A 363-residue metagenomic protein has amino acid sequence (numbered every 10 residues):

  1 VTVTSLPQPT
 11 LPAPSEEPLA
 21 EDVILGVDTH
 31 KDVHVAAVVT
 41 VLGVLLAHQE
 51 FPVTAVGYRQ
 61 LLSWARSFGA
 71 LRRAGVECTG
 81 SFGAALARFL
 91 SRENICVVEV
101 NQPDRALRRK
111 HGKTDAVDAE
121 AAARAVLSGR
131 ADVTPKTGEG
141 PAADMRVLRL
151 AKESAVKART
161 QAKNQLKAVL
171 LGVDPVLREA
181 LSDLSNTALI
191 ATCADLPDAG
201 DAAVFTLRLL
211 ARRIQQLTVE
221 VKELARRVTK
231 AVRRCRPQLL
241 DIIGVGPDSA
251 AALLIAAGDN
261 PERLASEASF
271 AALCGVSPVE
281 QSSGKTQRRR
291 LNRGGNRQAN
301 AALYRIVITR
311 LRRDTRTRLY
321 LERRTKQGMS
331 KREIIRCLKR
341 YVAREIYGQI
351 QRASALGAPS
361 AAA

Functional and structural regions predicted by a protein language model:
V1-P18, K222-E223: Charged, flexible boundary elements
P18-T40, A122, A155, A252: Gly/Thr-rich phosphate-binding beta-strand-loop-beta motif of the actin/hexokinase/Hsp70
K31-V56: Short glycine-rich, Thr/Ser-proximal phosphate-binding strand/loop in the N-terminal lobe of ATP-dependent enzymes
V56-R73: Short, basic/hydrophobic alpha-helical segments
A70-F82: Short glycine-rich phosphate-binding loop at a beta-alpha junction
S91, V97-T137, A143, V147 (+3 more regions): Short alpha-helix plus adjacent loop in nuclease-associated cores
V147-Q238: Glycine-rich, often acidic, oxyanion-interacting loops/wings at catalytic, nucleic-acid, or phospho-protein interfaces
D241, P247, A251-K331, S360: Phosphate-backbone recognition surface of nucleic-acid-processing proteins
